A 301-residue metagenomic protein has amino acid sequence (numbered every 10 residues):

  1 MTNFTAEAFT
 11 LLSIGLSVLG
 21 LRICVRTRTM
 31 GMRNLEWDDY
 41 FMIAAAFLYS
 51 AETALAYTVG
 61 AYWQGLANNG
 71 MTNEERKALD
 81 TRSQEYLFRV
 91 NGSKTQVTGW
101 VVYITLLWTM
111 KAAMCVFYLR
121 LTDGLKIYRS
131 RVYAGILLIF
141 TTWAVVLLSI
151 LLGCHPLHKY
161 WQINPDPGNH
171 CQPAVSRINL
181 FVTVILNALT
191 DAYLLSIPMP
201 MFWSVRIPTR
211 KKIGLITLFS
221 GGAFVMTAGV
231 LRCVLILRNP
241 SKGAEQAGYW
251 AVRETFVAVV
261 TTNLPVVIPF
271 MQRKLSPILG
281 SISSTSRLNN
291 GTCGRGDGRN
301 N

Functional and structural regions predicted by a protein language model:
N3-M30, F47-Y57, I104-M110, M114-C115 (+1 more regions): First transmembrane helix
N3-T10, M30-W37, Q84-T98, L121-A134 (+3 more regions): Membrane-interfacial loop-to-transmembrane-helix junctions in polytopic alpha-helical membrane proteins
L11-G15, A45-E52, G135-V146, V184-T190 (+2 more regions): Alpha-helical transmembrane segments of multi-pass membrane proteins
I14-V25, I104-L121, V184-F202, M226-R232 (+2 more regions): Cytoplasm-facing ends of alpha-helical transmembrane segments in multi-pass membrane proteins
W37-F47, W108-V146, R210-G221: Interfacial segments of alpha-helical transmembrane regions
E52-G70, V145-D166, L180, L186-F202 (+2 more regions): Helix-to-loop junction signature of class
E52-L107, P173-F181: Extracellular TM2-ECL1-early TM3 structural module of rhodopsin-like
I236-N301: Flexible, low-complexity linker/tail segments at the boundary of structured domains
